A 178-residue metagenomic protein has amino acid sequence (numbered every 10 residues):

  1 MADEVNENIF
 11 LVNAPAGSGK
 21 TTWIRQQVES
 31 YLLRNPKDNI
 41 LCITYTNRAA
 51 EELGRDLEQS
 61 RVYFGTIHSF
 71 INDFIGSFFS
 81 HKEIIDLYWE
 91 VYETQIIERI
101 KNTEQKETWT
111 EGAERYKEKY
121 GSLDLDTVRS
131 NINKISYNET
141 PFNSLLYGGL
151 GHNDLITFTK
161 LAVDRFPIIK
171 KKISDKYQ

Functional and structural regions predicted by a protein language model:
M1-E83: P-loop NTPase Walker
M1-N13, W23, E104-Q178: Accessory N-terminal region flanking or inserted into the helicase ATPase core in nucleic-acid motor proteins
A50, I75, Y92-I97, Y177: Charge-rich, low-complexity amphipathic helices in intrinsically disordered tails/linkers adjacent to domains
D56, F70-F74, R99, T103 (+2 more regions): Residues that form generic nucleotide/phosphate-binding pockets
K82-T110: Conserved phosphoryl-transfer catalytic core
